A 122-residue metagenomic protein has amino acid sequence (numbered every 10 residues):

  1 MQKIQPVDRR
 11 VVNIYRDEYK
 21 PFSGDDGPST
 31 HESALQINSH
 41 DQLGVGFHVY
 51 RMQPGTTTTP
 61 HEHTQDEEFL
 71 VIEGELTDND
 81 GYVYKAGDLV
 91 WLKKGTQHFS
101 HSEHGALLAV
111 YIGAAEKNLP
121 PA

Functional and structural regions predicted by a protein language model:
M1-G44: A short, N-terminal "cap"/entry segment at the start of jelly-roll beta-barrel domains of the cupin/DSBH fold
H31-L35, D41-H63, K93-Q97: Conserved short histidine dyad/triad with adjacent acidic residue
V45-F47, F69, G105-L107: Structural motif
P54, H63-N79: Glycine- and acidic-residue-biased ligand/ion/polar-headgroup-sensing regions
E62-T64, Y82-Y84, S102-H104: Short glycine/proline-enriched turns and hinge-like loops at secondary-structure junctions
N79-Q97: Short acidic-glycine-tyrosine-enriched beta hairpin
K94-P120: Ligand-binding loop in jelly-roll beta-barrel domains
